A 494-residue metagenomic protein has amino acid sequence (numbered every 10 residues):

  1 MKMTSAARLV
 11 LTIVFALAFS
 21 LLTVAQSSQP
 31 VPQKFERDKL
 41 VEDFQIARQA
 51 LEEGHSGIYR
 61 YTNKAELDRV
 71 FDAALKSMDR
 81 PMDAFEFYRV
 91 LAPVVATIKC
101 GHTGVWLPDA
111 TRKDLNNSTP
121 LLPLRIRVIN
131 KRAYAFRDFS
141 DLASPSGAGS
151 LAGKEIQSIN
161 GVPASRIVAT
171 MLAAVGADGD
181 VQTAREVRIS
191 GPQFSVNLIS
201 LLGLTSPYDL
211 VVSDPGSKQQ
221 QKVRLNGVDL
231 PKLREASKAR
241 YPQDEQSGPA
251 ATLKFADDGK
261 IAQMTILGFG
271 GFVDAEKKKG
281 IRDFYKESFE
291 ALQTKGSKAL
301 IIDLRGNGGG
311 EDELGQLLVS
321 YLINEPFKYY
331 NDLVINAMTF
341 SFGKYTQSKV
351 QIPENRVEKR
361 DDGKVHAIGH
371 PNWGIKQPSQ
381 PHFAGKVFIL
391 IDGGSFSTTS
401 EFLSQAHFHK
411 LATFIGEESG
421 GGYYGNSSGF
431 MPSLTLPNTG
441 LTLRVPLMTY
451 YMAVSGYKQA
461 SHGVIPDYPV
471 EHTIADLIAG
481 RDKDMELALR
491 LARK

Functional and structural regions predicted by a protein language model:
M1-I13: Bacterial N-terminal signal peptides that target proteins for export
A6, L21, S28-Q29: Compositionally biased regions
V10-L22: Bacterial N-terminal signal peptides
A25-L300, L304-G308, D312-I335, F342-Q347 (+5 more regions): Flexible, low-complexity junctional segments that flank or bridge functional domains
D312-L477: Conserved acidic, small-residue-rich alpha-beta core segments centered on
